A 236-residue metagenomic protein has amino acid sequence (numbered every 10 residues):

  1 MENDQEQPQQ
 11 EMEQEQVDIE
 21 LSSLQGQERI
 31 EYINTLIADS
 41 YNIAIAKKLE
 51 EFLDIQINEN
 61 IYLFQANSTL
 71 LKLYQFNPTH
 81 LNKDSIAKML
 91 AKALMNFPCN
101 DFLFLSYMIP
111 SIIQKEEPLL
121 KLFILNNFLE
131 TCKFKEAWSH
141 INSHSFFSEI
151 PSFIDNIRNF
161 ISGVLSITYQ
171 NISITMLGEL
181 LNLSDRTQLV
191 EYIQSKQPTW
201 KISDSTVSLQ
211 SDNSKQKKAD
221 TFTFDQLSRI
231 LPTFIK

Functional and structural regions predicted by a protein language model:
M1-Y62, F76-K236: Charged, E/D/K/R/S-rich low-complexity terminal regions of large eukaryotic assembly subunits
